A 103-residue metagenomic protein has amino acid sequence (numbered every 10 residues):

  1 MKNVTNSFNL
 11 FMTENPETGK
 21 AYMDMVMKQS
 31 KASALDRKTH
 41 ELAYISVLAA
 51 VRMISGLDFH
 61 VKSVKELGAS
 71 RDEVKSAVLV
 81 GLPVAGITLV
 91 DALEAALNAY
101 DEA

Functional and structural regions predicted by a protein language model:
M1-T39, K65-E66, L89-A103: Acidic, glycine/proline-rich low-complexity segments that act as flexible tails and inter-domain linkers
K28-A32, A49-A50, G81-V84: Alpha-helix C-capping/helix-to-loop hinge sites
K38-E41, S76: Residue-level signature of transmembrane alpha-helical entry/exit and packing/kink sites in multi-pass membrane
H40-I54: Amphipathic, charged-and-aliphatic alpha-helical interface segments that function as noncatalytic docking
V51-V78: Mid-chain, well-packed structural core segment of small domains
D72-A99: C-terminal structural segments of small proteins and small subunits
